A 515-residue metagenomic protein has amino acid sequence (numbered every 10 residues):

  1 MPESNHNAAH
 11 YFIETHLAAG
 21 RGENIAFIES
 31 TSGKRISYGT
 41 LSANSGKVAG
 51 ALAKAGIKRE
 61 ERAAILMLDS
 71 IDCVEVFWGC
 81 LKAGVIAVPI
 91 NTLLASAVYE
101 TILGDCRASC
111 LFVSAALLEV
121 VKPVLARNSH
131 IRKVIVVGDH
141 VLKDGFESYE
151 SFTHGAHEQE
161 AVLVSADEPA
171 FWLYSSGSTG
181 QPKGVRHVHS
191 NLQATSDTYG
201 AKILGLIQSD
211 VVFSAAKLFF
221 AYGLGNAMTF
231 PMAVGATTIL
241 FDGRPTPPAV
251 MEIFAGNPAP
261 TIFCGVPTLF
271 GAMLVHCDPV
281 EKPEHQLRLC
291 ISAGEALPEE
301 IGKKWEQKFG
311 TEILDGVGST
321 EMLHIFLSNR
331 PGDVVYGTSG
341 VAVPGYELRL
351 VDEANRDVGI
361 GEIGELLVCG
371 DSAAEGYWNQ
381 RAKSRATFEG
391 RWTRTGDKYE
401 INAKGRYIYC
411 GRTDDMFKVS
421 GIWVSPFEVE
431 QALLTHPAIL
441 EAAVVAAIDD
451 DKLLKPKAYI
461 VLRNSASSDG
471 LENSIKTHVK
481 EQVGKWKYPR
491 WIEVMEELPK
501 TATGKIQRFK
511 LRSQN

Functional and structural regions predicted by a protein language model:
H6, E23, V136, G155-Y174 (+2 more regions): Conserved pre-ATP/AMP-binding loop-to-beta segment of ANL
E23-S70, V74-W78, A95-E100, S148-E150: Conserved AMP-binding/adenylate-forming core of the ANL superfamily
R35-G39, L163, A170-A194: Conserved AMP-binding A3 loop
S42-K47, H154, V185-I207, A215 (+2 more regions): Conserved structural elements of the adenylate-forming
L94, L111-V113, G370, E375-G376 (+4 more regions): AMP-binding/adenylate-forming catalytic core of the ANL superfamily
C110, A116-D167, C277: ANL superfamily adenylate-forming
Q193-S214, F219-T261, H276: Conserved AMP-binding/adenylation subdomain of ANL enzymes
P260-G265, V275-V335, E347: Gly/Ser/Thr-rich phosphate-binding loop
